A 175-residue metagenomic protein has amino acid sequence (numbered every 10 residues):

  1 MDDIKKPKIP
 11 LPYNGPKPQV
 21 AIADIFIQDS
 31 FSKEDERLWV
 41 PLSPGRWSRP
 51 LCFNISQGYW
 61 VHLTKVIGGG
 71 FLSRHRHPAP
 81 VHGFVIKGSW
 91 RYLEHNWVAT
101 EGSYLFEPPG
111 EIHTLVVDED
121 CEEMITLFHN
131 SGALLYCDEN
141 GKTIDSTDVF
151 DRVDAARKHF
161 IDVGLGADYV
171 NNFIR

Functional and structural regions predicted by a protein language model:
M1-G58, I144-T147, D154, K158-R175: A short, N-terminal "cap"/entry segment at the start of jelly-roll beta-barrel domains of the cupin/DSBH fold
S48-P50, V61-L63, H82, Y104-F106 (+1 more regions): Conserved hydrophobic/aromatic beta-strand scaffold that supports enzyme active sites
R49-Q57, G70, R76-P80: Active-site region of the double-stranded beta-helix
G58, R76-P78, W97-V98, D118-D120: Short glycine/proline-enriched turns and hinge-like loops at secondary-structure junctions
H62, G68, L72, A79 (+4 more regions): Beta-strand-enriched cores of mature, soluble protein domains
I67-G69, R76-E94, T100: Glycine- and acidic-residue-biased ligand/ion/polar-headgroup-sensing regions
W90-V117: Short acidic-glycine-tyrosine-enriched beta hairpin
L105-F106, C121-E139: A short hydrophobic beta-strand segment most commonly corresponding to one strand of the jelly-roll/cupin
